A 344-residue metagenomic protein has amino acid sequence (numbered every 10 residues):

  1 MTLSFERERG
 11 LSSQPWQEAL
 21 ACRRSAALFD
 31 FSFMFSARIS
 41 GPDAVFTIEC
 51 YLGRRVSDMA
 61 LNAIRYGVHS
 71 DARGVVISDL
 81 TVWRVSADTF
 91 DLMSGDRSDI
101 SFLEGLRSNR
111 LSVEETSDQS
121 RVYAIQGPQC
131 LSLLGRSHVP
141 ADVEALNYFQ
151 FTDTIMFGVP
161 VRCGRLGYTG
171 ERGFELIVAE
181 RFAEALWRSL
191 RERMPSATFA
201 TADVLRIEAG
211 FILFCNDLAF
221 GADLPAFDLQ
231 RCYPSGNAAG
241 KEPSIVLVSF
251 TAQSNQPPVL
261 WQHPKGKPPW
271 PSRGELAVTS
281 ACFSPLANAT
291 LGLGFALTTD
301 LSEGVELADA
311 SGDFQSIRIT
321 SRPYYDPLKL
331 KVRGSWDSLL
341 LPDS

Functional and structural regions predicted by a protein language model:
M1-S13, V82-S344: Conserved, structured C-terminal
M1-S70, V75-I77, L339-S344: Acidic, proline/glycine-enriched N-terminal capping motif
